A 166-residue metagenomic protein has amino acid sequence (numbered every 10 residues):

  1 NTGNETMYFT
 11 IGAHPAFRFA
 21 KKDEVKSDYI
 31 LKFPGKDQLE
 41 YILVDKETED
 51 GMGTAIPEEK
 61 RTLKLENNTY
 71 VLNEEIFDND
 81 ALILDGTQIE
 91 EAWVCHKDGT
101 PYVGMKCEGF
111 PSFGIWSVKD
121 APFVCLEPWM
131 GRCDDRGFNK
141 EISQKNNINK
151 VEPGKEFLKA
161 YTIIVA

Functional and structural regions predicted by a protein language model:
N1-G3, S117, V165: Asparagine-centered strand-capping/turn motif at beta-strand->loop junctions
T6-Y8, A16-F19, D23-C107: Active-site/ligand-binding surface loops and adjacent short beta/alpha elements that line catalytic pockets across
H14, L126, G154: A residue-level signal for conserved active-site and pocket-lining positions in enzyme catalytic cores
K21-V25, V118-A121, P153: A short, structured loop/turn motif at beta-sheet edges
C95-D134: Glycine-rich active-site loops that engage anionic ligands at enzyme catalytic sites
R136-Q144: Short, structured beta-strand/loop micro-motifs enriched in basic residues and often containing a Trp
N149-V165: Short Pro-Gly-centered flexible turn/kink motifs
